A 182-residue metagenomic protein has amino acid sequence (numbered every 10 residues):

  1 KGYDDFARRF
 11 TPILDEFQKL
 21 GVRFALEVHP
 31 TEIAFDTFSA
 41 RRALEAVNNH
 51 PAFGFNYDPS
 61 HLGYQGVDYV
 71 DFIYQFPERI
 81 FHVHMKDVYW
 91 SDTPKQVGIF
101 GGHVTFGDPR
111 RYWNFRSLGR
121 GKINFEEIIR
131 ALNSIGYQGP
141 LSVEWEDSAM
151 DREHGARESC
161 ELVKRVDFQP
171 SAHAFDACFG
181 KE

Functional and structural regions predicted by a protein language model:
K1, E27, P59, N114-R116 (+1 more regions): Short, contiguous strand/loop micro-motifs
K1-F55, A177: Active-site acidic/histidine proton-transfer and metal-coordination neighborhood in alpha/beta enzyme cores
F6, F24, A40, D58 (+5 more regions): Conserved, mostly hydrophobic/aromatic
R9-L20, R42-V47, F72-Q75, R79 (+2 more regions): Alpha-helical structural signal in soluble globular domains
L26-P30, F55-H61, M85-D87, V143-W145: A cross-domain feature marking catalytic cores of carbohydrate-active enzymes and several ubiquitous metabolic/repair
T37-R41, E45, G63-Y137, D147-H154: Gly/Pro-rich active-site loop or hairpin
R152-A172, F179: C-terminal helical cap(s) of enzyme catalytic domains, especially alpha/beta-barrels
